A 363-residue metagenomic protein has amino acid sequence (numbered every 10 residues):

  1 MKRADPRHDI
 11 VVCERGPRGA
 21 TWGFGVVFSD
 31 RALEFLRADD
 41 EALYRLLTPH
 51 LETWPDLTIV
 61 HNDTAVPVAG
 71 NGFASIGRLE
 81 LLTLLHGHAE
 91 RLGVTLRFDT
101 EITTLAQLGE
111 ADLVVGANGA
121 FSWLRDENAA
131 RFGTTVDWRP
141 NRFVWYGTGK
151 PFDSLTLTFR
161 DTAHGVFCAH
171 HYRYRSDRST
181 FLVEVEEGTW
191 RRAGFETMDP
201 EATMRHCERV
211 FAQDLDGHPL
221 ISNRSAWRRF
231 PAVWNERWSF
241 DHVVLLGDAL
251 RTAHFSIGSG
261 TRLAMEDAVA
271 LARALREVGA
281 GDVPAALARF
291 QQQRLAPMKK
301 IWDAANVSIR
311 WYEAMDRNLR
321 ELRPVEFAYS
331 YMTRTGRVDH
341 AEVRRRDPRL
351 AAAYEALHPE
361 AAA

Functional and structural regions predicted by a protein language model:
K2-A4, V115-G116, A226-V307, W311: Conserved mid-domain beta->alpha element of the FAD-binding
K2-F24: Glycine-rich FAD pyrophosphate-binding loop
P17, F121, R251: Short, glycine/acidic-enriched loop or turn micro-motifs at the edges of active sites
R31-W145, D347-A363: Conserved N-terminal helical subregion
V68-N71, G77, D153-W234: Conserved FAD/dinucleotide-binding core of flavoprotein oxidoreductases
F143-S154: Glycine-rich loop(s) and the adjacent beta-strand/alpha-helix scaffold that form part
R273-A363: C-terminal helical "tail/cap" subdomain of flavin- and related membrane-associated enzymes
